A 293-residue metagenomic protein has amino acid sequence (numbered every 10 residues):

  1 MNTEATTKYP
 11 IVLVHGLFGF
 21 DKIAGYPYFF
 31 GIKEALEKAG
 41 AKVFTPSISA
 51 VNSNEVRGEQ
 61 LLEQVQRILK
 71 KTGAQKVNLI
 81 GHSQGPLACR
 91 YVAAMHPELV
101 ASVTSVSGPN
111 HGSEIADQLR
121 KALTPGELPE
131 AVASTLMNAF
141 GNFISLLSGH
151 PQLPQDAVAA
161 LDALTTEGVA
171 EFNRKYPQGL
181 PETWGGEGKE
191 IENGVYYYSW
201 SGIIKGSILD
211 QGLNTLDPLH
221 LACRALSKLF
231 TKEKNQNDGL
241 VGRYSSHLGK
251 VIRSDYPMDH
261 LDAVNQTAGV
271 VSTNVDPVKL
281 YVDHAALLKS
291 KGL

Functional and structural regions predicted by a protein language model:
M1-A5, G188-K189: Short boundary motifs at domain starts and secondary-structure transition points
E4-V77, P125, A133: Active-site catalytic motif of lipid deacylating hydrolases and related acyltransferases
V12, F44, T104, Y198-W200 (+1 more regions): Hydrophobic/aromatic beta-strand patches that form the interior of the parallel beta-sheet core in alpha/beta enzyme
H15, V43, E59-F172: Serine-dependent carboxylesterase/thioesterase catalytic core of lipase-like alpha/beta-hydrolase/SGNH enzymes
L17-G19, A50-V51, P109-H111, G202-S207 (+1 more regions): Short, solvent-exposed loop/turn segments at secondary-structure junctions
A24-Y26, E114-L119, I208-L213: Short aromatic-enriched loop/helix-cap "lid" or pocket-rim segments at secondary-structure transitions that line
P151-S207, Q211: A conserved mid-domain beta-alpha-beta active-site/ligand-binding segment of alpha/beta enzyme cores
W184-L293: C-terminal catalytic-base region of ester-bond hydrolases, centering on the histidine of the charge-relay
